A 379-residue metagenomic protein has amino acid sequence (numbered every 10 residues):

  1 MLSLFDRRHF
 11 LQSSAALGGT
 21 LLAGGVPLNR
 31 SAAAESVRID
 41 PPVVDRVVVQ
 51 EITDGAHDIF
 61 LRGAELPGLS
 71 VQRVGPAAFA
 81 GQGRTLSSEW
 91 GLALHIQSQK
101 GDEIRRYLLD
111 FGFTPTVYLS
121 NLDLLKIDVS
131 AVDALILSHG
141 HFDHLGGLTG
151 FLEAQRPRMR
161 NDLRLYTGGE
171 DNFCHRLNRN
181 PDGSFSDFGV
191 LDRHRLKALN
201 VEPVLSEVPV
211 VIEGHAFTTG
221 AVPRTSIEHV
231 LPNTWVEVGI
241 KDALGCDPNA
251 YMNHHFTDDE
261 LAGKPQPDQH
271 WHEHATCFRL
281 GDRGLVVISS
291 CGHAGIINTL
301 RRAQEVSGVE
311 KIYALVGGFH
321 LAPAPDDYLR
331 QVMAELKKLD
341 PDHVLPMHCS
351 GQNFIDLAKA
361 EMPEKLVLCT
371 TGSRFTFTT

Functional and structural regions predicted by a protein language model:
M1-L21: N-terminal secretory signal peptides and thylakoid transit peptides that target proteins across membranes
G25-V48: C-terminal segment of N-terminal export signals and the immediately downstream linker at the start of the mature
V48-T53, Y107-D110, A216-P223, L285-C291: Active-site-proximal beta-strand elements of phosphoester/diester hydrolases
G55-D58, P67-L125, Q269, E273-I288: Conserved beta-strand hairpin/beta-sheet module of binuclear metal-dependent hydrolase folds, prominently
T116-Y166, S307-V316: Active-site metal-binding motif and surrounding structural segment of the metallo-beta-lactamase
A134, H141-L145, R164, H255-F375: Cap/insert and terminal regions of metallo-dependent hydrolase folds
G169-A198: Active-site neighborhood of divalent metal-dependent phosphoester bond hydrolases
V210-F278: Active-site-proximal loop/helix segment associated with metal-binding centers of metalloenzymes
